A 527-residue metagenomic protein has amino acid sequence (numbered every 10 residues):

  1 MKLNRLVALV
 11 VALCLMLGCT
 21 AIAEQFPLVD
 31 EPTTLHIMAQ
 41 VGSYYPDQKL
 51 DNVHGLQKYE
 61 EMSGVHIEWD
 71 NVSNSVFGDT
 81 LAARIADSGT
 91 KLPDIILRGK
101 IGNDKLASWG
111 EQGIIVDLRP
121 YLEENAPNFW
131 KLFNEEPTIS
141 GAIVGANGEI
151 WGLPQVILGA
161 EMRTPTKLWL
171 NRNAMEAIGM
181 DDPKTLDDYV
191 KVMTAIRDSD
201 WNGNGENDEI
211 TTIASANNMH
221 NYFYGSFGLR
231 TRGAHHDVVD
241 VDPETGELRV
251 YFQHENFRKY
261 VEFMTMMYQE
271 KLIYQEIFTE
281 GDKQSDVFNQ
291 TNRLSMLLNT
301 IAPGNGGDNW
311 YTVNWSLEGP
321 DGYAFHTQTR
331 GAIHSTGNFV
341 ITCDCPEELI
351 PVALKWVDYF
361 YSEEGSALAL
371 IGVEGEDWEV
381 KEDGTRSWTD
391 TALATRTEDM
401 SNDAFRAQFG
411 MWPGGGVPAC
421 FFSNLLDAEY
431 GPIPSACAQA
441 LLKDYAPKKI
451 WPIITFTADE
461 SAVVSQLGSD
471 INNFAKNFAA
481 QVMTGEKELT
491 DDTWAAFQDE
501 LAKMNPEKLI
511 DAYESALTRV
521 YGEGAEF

Functional and structural regions predicted by a protein language model:
K2-L3, V11, L15, C19-F527: Extracytoplasmic/secretory soluble proteins
